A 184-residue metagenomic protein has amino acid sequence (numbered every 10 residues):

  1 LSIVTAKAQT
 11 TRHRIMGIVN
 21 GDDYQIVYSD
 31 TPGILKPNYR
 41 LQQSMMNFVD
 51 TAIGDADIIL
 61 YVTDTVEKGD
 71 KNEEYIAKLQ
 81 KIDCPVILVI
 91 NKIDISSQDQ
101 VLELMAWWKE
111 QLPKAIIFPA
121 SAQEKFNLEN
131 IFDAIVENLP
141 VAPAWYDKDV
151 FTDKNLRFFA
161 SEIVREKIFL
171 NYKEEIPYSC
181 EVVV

Functional and structural regions predicted by a protein language model:
L1-Y24, G69-D70: Switch I (effector-binding) loop of TRAFAC-class P-loop GTPase G-domains
S2-K7, Q25-Q42, M46, T63-V66: Switch II (G3) loop of P-loop NTPases
A8-T10, P32-L35, T65-G69, I93-S96 (+1 more regions): Conserved nucleotide-binding/hydrolysis micro-motifs of P-loop NTPases
I15, D30, V49, L60 (+2 more regions): Conserved RecA-like P-loop NTPase ATPase core
V19-Q25, S44-I117, N171: Conserved C-terminal guanine-recognition region of P-loop GTPase G domains, centered on the G4
C84-I87, I93-F158: Canonical P-loop GTPase G-domain recognition
L156-V184: P-loop NTP-binding site
